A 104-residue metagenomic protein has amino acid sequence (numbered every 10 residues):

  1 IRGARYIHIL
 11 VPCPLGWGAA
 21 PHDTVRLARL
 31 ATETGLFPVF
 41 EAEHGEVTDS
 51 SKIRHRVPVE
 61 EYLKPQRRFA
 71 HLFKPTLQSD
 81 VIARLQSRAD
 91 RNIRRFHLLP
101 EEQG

Functional and structural regions predicted by a protein language model:
Y6-L10: Short, conserved beta-strand edge motifs with alternating hydrophobic and charged residues
V11-G104: Flexible, low-complexity linker and terminal segments
